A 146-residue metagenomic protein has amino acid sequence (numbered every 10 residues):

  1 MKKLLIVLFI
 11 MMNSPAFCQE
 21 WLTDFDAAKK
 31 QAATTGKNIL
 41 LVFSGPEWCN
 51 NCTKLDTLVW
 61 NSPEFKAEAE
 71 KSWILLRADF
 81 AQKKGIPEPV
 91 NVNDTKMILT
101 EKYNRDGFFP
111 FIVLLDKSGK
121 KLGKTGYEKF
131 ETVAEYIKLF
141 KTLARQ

Functional and structural regions predicted by a protein language model:
L4-S14: Sec-dependent N-terminal signal peptides
A16-C18: Boundary at the C-terminal end of the N-terminal hydrophobic targeting segment
W21-L22, F65-D94: Thiol-based oxidoreductase modules, predominantly thioredoxin-like and allied folds used for disulfide exchange
L22-I39, A69: A short beta-strand-turn-helix
T35-C49: Short active-site neighborhood of thiol/selenol oxidoreductases, capturing the structured segment around
C49-C52, I112: The canonical Cys-X-X-Cys-His
C52-E68: Typically the conserved alpha-helix immediately C-terminal to a functionally engaged Cys/Sec in thioredoxin-like
E101-Q146: Non-catalytic, surface beta->alpha helical segment in thiol-disulfide oxidoreductase systems
